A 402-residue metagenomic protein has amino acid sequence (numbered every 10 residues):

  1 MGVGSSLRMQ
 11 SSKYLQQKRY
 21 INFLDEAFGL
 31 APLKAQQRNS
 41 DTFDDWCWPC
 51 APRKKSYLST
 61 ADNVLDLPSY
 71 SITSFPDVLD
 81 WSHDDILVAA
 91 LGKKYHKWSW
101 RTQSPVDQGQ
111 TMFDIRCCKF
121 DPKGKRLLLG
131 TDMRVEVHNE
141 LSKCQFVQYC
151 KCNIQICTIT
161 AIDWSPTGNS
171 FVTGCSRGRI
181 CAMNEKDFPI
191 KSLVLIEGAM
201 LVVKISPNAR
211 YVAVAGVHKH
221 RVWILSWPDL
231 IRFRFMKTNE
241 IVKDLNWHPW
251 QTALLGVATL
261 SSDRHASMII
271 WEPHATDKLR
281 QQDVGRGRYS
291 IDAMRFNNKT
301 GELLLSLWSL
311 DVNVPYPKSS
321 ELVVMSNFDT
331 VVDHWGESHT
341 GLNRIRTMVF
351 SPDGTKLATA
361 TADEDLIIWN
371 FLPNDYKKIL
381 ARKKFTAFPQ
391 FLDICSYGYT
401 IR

Functional and structural regions predicted by a protein language model:
M1-N39, D45-W48, R280, G285-D292 (+2 more regions): Terminal intrinsically disordered, low-complexity extensions flanking WD-repeat/beta-propeller proteins
R53-I72, T102: A short helix->beta-strand "capping" segment at the edge of beta-propeller domains
L58-S59, K97-D107, R134-K151, I156 (+9 more regions): Per-blade loop-tip surfaces of WD-repeat and WD-like beta-propellers in eukaryotic adaptors/scaffolds
L65-G92: Beta-strand-rich domains and repeat architectures in extracellular enzymes and scaffolds, especially beta-propellers
T73-V78, F113-F120, I156-D163, G198-I205 (+3 more regions): Canonical WD40 repeat/beta-propeller blade segments in eukaryotic WD-repeat proteins
S82-H83, P122-K123, P166-T167, P207-N208 (+3 more regions): Residue-level detector of Asp-centered blade-edge/turn motifs that repeat once per structural unit in beta-propeller
L87, L127, F171, V212 (+3 more regions): Hydrophobic beta-strand positions that form the internal "hydrophobic ladder" of WD40/Gbeta-like beta-propeller blades
A90-L91, G130-D132, G174-R177, A215-H218 (+4 more regions): Conserved strand-to-loop turn within each blade of WD40 beta-propeller repeats
